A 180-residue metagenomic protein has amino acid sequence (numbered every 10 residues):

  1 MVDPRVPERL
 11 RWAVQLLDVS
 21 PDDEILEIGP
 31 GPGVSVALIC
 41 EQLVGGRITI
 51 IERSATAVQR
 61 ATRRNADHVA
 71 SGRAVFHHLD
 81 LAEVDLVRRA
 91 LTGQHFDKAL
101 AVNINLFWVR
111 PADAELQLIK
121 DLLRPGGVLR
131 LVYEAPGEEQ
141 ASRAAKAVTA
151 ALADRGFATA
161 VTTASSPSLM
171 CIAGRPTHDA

Functional and structural regions predicted by a protein language model:
P4-D23: Conserved alpha-helix/loop element of class I SAM-dependent methyltransferases that forms part of the SAM/SAH-binding
P32-V44: Conserved SAM-binding loop of SAM-dependent methyltransferases across substrates and taxa, primarily the Class I
S54: Conserved SAM/SAH-binding beta-strand->alpha-helix loop
A61-T62: Conserved SAM-binding loop
L86-A99: A short acidic, Gly/Pro-enriched loop at the edge of an enzyme's catalytic core that lines a small-molecule cofactor
D97-P111: A short SAM/SAH-binding and catalytic strip from SAM-dependent methyltransferases
D113-P125: A short glycine-rich, Lys/Arg-flanked "PGG" loop and its adjoining helix->strand segment in the class I
G126-E134: Conserved beta-strand signature within the Rossmann-like core of class I S-adenosyl-L-methionine
